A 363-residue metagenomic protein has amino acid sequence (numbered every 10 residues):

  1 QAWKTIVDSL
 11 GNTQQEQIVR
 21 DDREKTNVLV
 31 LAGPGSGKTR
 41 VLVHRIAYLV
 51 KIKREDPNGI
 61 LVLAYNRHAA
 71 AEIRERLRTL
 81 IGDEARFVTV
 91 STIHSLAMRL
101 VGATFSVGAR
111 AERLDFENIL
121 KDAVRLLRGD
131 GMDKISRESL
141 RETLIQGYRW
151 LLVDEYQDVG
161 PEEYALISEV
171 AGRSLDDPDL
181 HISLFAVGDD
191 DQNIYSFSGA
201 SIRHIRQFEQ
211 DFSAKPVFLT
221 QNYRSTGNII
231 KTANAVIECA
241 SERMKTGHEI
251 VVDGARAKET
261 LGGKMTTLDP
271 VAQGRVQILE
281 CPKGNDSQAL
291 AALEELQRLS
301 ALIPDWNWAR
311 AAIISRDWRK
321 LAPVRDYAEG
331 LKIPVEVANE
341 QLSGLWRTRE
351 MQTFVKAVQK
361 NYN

Functional and structural regions predicted by a protein language model:
Q1-G37, V41, L61, A69 (+4 more regions): Conserved helicase NTPase motor core
T39-L42, I46, A214, N222-I333: Helicase P-loop NTPase motor core
R40-E55, G172-R173: Walker A/P-loop NTP-binding motif
E55-G59, R86-F87, L180-I182, D189-D191 (+3 more regions): Short glycine-/polar-rich loops that comprise or flank the Walker A/P-loop and associated switch/sensor motifs
G59-L77, T89-R99, W318: Conserved Walker A/P-loop ATP-binding site and its immediately adjacent core in helicase/helicase-like ATPase domains
E84-V90, K245, K332-G344: Conserved RecA-like helicase motor-core motifs
V107-F116, E238-S241, T353-N363: A polyampholytic, Gly/Pro-enriched intrinsically disordered region
Q273-E280, E329-G330, E340-N363: Conserved short internal alpha-helix adjacent to the catalytic or cofactor-binding core of large enzyme scaffolds
